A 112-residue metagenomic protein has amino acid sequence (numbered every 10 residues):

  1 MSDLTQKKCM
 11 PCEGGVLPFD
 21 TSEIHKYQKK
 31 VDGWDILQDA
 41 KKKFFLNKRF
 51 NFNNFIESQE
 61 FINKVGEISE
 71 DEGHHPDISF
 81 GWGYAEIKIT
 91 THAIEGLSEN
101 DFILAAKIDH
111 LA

Functional and structural regions predicted by a protein language model:
M1-I56, E60-A112: Long, contiguous binding/interaction regions
